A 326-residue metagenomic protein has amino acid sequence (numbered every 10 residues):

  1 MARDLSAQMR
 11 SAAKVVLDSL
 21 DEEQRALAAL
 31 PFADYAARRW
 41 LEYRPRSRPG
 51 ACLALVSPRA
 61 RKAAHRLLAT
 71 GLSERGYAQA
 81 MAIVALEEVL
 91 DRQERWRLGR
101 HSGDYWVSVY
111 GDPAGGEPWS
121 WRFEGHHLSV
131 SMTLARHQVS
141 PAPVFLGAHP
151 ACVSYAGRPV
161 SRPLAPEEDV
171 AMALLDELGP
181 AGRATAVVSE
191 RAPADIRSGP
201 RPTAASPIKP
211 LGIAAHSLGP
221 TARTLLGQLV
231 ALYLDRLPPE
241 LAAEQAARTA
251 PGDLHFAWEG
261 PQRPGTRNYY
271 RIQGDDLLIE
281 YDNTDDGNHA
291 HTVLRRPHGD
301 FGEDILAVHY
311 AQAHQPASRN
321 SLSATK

Functional and structural regions predicted by a protein language model:
M1-S73, A78-L164, E168-K326: A cross-kingdom marker for long, charged
